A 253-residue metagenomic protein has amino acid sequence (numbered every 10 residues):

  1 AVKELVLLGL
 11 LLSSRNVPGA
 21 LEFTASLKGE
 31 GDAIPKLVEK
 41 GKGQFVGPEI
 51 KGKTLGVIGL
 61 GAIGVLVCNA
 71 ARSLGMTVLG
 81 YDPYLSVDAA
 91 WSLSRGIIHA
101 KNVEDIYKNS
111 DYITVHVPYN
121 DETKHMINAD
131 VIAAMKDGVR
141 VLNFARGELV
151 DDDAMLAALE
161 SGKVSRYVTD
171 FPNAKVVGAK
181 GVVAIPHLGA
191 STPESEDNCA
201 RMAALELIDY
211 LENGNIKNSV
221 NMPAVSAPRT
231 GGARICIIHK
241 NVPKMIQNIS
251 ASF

Functional and structural regions predicted by a protein language model:
A1-T54, N218-S219: Phosphate-binding beta-alpha-beta segment of Rossmann-like dinucleotide-binding domains, i.e., the NAD(P)
K3-E22, N69-M76, R201-N215, S250: Oxidoreductase and adenylate-handling cofactor-binding alpha/beta cores
Q44-K51, R72, A133, R229: Short, flexible hinge/linker loops that cap or flank conserved catalytic cores
K53, I58-G61: Glycine-rich Rossmann-fold phosphate-binding loop(s) that bind the pyrophosphate of adenine dinucleotide cofactors
G64-V65: N-terminal Rossmann-fold NAD(P) dinucleotide-binding loop
L79, P83-V176, S191: Rossmann-like adenosine-cofactor binding region
V177-K180, L188-F253: NAD(P)-dependent dehydrogenase/reductase Rossmann-like domain
